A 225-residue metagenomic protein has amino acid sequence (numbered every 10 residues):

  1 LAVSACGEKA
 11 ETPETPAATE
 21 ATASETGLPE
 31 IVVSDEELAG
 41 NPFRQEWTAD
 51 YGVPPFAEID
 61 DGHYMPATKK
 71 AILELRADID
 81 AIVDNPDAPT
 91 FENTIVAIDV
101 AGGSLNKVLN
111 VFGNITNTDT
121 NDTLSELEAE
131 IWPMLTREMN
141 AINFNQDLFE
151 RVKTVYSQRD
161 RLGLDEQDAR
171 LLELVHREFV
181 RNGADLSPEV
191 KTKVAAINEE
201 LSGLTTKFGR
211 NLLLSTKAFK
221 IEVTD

Functional and structural regions predicted by a protein language model:
A2-A5: C-terminal motif of bacterial Sec signal peptides marking the signal peptidase cleavage site
E8-D225: Zn2+-dependent metallopeptidase catalytic domains
